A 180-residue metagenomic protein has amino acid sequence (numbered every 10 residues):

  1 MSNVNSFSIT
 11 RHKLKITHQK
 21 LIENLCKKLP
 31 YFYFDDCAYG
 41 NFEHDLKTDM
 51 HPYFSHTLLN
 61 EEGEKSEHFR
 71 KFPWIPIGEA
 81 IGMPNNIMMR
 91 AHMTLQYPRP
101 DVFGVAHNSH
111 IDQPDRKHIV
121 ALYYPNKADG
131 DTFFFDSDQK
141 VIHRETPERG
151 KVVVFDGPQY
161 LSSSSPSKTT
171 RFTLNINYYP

Functional and structural regions predicted by a protein language model:
M1-N86: Non-heme Fe(II)/2-oxoglutarate
T57-P180: Catalytic core of non-heme Fe(II) oxygenases with the double-stranded beta-helix
